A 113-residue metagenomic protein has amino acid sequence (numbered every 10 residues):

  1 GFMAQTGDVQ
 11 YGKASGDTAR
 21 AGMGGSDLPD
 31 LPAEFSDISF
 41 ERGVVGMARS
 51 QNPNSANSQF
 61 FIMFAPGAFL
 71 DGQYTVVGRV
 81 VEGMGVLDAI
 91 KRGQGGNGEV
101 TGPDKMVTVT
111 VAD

Functional and structural regions predicted by a protein language model:
G1-D113: Cyclophilin-like peptidyl-prolyl cis-trans isomerases
